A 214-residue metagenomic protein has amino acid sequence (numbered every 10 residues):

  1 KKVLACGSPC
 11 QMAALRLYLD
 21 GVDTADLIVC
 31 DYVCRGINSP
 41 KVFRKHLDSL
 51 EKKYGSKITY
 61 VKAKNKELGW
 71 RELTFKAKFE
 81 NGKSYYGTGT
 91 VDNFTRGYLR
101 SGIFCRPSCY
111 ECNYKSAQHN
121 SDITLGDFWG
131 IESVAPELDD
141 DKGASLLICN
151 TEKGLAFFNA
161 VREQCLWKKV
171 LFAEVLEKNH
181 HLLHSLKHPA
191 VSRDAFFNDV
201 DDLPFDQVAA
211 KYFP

Functional and structural regions predicted by a protein language model:
K1-G7, L27: Generic beta-sheet signal
K2, G55-P214: Long, compositionally biased charged/polar accessory segments in the mid-to-C-terminal portions of proteins
A5-L15, G36: Gly/Ser/Thr-rich loops at beta-strand to alpha-helix junctions that form or flank small-molecule/cofactor-binding
C6-G7, D31-V33, K64: Short beta-strand segments
A14-L17, F158-N159: Short glycine-/acidic-enriched loop or helix-start segments at secondary-structure transitions that form or flank
R16-L19, K41-R44, L73-K76: Short acidic, glycine/serine/threonine-rich loops at helix termini
L19-D23, H46-D48, R162-W167: Short, solvent-exposed amphipathic alpha-helical segments in soluble enzyme and RNA/protein-processing domains
A25-S49, K178: Short, flexible loop segments at boundaries between secondary-structure elements
